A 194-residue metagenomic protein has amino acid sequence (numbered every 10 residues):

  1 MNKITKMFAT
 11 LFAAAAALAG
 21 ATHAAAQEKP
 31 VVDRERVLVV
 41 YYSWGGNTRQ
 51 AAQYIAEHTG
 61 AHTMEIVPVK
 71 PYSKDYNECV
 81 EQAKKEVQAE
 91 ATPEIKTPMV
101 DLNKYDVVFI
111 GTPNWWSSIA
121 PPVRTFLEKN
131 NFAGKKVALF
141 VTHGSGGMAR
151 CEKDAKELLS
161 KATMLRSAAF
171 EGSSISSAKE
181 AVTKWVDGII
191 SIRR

Functional and structural regions predicted by a protein language model:
M1-L11: Bacterial N-terminal signal peptides that target proteins for export
K3, L18-A26: N-terminal twin-arginine translocation
A9-A19: Bacterial N-terminal signal peptides
A16, L165-R194: Glycine-rich phosphate/pyrophosphate-binding loop and the adjoining helix
H23-D106, I110, S117-I119, R124 (+2 more regions): N-terminal beta1-alpha1-beta2 submodule of the flavodoxin-like/Rossmannoid cofactor-binding fold
N103, E128-G134, L158-L159: Short, conserved loop/helix-junction motifs that constitute active-site signature segments in enzyme catalytic cores
I110-G111, L139: Redox-cofactor binding/interface segments in oxidoreductases and associated redox assembly factors
A138-S174: Short, glycine-/small-residue-rich phosphate/pyrophosphate-handling segment
